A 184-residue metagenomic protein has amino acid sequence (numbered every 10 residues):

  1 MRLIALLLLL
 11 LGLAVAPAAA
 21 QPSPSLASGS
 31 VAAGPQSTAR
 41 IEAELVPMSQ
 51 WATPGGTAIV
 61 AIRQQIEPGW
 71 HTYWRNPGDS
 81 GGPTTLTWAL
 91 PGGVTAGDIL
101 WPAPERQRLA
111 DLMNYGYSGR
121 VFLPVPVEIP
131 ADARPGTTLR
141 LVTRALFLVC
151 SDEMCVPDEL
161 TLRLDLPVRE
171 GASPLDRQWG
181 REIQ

Functional and structural regions predicted by a protein language model:
I4-A16: Bacterial N-terminal signal peptides
A19-Q184: Extracellular/lumen-exposed scaffold segments
